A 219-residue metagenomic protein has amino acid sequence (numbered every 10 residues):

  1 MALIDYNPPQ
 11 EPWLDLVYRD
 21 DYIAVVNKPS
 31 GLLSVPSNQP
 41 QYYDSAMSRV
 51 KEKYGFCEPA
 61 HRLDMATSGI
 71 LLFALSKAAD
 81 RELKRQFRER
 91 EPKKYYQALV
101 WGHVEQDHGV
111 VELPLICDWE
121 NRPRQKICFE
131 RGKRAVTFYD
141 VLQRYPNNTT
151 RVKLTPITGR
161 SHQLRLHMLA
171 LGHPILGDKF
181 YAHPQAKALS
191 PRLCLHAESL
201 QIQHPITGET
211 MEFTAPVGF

Functional and structural regions predicted by a protein language model:
M1-F219: RNA pseudouridine synthases
